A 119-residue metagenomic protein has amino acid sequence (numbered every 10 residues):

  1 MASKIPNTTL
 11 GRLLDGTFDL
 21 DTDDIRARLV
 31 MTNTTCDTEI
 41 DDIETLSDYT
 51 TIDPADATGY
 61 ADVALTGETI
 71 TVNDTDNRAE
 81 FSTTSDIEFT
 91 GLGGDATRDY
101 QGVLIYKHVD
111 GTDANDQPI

Functional and structural regions predicted by a protein language model:
M1-Q101, H108-I119: Small cysteine-rich, disulfide-bonded extracellular modules of the LU/uPAR three-finger superfamily and closely related
